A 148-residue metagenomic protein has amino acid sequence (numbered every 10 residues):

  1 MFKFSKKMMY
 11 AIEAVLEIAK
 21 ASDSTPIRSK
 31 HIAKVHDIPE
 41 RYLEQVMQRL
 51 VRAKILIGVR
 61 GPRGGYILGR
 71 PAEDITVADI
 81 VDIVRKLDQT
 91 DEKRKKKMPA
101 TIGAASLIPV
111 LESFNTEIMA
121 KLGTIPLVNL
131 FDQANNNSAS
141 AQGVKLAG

Functional and structural regions predicted by a protein language model:
F2, K6, Y10, L16-I38: N-terminal helix-turn-helix DNA-binding core of bacterial DNA-binding proteins
K34, V51-R52: Alpha-helical residues within the helix-turn-helix
R41: Key DNA-contact positions within bacterial/archaeal DNA-binding proteins
M47-Q48: Short, hydrophobic-biased segments on the C-terminal half of alpha helices that form "recognition helices"
I55-G69: Beta-hairpin "wing" of winged helix-turn-helix
A72-K96: Conserved segment of winged-helix/HTH DNA-binding domains
K96-G148: C-terminal regulatory/oligomerization modules of transcriptional regulators
